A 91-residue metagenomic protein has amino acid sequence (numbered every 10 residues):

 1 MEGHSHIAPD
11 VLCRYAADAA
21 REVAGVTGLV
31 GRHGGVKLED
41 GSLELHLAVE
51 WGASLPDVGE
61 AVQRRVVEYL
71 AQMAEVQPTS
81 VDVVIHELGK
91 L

Functional and structural regions predicted by a protein language model:
M1-V11: N-terminal presequence-like segments and adjacent domain-start helices
H6, G52-P56: Active-site oxyanion-binding pockets that recognize sulfate/phosphate
V11-R14, D18: Compact, glycine-rich, soluble single-domain proteins
R21-L29, Q72-Q77: Short secondary-structure junctions
V23-E50, I85-L88: Short edge beta-strands and adjacent turn/loop segments
L55-Q77: Short, non-transmembrane amphipathic alpha-helical segments
Q72-L91: A short amphipathic beta-strand at an alpha->beta junction
